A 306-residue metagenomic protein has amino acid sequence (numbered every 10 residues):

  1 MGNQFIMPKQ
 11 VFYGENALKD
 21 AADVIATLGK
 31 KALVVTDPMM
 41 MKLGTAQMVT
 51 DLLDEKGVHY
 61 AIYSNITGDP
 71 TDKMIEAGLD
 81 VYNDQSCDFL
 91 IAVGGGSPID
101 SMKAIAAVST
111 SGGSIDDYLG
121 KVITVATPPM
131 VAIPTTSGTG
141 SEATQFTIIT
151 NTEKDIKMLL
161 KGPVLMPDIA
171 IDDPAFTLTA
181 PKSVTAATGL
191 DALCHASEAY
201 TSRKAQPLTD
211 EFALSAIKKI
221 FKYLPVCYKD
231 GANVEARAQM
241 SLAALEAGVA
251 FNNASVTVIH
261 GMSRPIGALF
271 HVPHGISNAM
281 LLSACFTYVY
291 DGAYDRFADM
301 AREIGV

Functional and structural regions predicted by a protein language model:
M1-F89: ATP/NTP phosphate-donor binding region
Q10, K31-L33, Y60-A61, D88-I91 (+7 more regions): Structural motif
L18-A21, K42-T45, D72-K73, S97-K103 (+3 more regions): Short glycine/serine/threonine-rich phosphate/pyrophosphate-binding segments that cradle anionic phosphate groups
K73-A175: Glycine/threonine-rich beta-strand-loop-alpha-helix active-site module that forms ligand/phosphate-binding
G138, L245-G275: Glycine-rich phosphate/pyrophosphate-binding beta-alpha loops
F146-A254: Carboxylate- and glycine-rich phosphate/diphosphate-binding segment that chelates Mg2+/Mn2+
I266-V306: Gly/Pro-rich interdomain helix-loop hinge
